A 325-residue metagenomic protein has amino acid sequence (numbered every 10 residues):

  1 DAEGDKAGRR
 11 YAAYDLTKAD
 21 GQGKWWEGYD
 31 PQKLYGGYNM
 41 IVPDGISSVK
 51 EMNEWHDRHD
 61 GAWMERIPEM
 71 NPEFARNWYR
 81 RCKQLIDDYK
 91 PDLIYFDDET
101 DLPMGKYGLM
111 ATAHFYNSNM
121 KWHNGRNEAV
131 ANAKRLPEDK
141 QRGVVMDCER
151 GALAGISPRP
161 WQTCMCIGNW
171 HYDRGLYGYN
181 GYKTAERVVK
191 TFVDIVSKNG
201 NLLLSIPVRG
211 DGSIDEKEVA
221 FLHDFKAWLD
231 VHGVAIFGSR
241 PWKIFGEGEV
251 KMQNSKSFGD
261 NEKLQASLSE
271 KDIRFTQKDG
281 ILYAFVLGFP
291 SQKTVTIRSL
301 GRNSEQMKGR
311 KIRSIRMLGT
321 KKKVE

Functional and structural regions predicted by a protein language model:
D1-E325: Mature catalytic domains of secreted/periplasmic carbohydrate-active enzymes
